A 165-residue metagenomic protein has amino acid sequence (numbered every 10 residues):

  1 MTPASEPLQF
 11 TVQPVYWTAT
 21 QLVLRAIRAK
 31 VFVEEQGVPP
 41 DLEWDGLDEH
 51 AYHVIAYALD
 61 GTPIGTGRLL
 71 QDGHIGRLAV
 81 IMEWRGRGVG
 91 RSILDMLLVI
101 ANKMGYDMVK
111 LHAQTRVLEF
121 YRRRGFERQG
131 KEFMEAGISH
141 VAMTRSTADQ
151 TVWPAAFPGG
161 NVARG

Functional and structural regions predicted by a protein language model:
M1-T18, Q150-G165: Conserved N-terminal entry element of GNAT/NAT acetyltransferase domains
A29-L59: Active-site rim helix/loop that mediates acceptor-substrate recognition in acyltransferases
H50-V54, G76, S139-M143: Short beta-strand micro-motifs in enzyme catalytic cores
I55, G61-A79: Conserved beta-strand in the GNAT
W84, G88-M96: Conserved acetyl-CoA pyrophosphate-binding loop and the N-cap/start of the following alpha-helix in GNAT-like
A101-Q114: Conserved GNAT acetyl-CoA-binding A-motif
T115-V141: Conserved active-site alpha-helix within GNAT-family acetyltransferase domains
